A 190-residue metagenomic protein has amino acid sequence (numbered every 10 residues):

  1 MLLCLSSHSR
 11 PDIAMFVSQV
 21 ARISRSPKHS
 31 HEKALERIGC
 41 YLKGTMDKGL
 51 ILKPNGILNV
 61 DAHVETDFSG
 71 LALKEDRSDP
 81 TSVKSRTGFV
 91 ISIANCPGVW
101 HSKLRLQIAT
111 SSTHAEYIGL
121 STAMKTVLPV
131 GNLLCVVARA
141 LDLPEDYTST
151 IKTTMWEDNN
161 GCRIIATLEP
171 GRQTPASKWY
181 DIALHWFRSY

Functional and structural regions predicted by a protein language model:
M1-Y190: Divalent metal-binding acidic/histidine catalytic loops
